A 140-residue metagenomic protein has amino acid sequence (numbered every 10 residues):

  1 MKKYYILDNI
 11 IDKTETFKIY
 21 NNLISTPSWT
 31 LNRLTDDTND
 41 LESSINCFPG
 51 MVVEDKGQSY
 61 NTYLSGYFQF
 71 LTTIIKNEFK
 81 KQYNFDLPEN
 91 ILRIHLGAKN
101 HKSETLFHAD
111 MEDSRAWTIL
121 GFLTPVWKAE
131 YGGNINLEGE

Functional and structural regions predicted by a protein language model:
M1-L87: Non-heme Fe(II)/2-oxoglutarate
S65-E140: Catalytic core of non-heme Fe(II) oxygenases with the double-stranded beta-helix
